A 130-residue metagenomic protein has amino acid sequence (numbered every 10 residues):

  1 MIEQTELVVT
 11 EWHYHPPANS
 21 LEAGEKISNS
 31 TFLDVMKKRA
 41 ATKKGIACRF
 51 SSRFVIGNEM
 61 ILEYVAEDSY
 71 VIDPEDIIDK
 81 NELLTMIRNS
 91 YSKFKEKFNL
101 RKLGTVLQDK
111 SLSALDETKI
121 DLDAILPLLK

Functional and structural regions predicted by a protein language model:
M1-R88, L100-K130: N-terminal intrinsically disordered, cationic/polar leader segments that include organellar targeting peptides
